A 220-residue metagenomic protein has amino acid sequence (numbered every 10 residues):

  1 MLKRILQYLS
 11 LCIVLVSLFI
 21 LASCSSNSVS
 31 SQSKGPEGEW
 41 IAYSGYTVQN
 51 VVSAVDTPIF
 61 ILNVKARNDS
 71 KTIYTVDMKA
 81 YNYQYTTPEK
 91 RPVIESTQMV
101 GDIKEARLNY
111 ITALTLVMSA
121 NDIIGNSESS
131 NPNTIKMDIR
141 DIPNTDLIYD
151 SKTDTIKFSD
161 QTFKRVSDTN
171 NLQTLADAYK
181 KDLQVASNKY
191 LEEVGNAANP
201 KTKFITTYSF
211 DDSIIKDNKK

Functional and structural regions predicted by a protein language model:
L2-L11: Bacterial N-terminal signal peptides that target proteins for export
I20-S23: C-terminal motif of bacterial Sec signal peptides marking the signal peptidase cleavage site
S25-I41: N-terminal helix-cap/turn-to-beta initiation motif at the start of protein domains
S30-Q32, T47-V52: Short, solvent-exposed loop/turn elements at domain surfaces
G38-W40, F60-V64, Y74-M78, L116 (+4 more regions): Hydrophobic beta-strand residues in large extracellular and virion-surface proteins
N50-S119, I123: N-terminal glycine/threonine-rich, aromatic-flanked beta-hairpin/loop signature
E95-D102, P143, S151-K220: Edge beta-strand at a domain terminus
N126-S151: Acidic, glycine-rich flexible loop segments
